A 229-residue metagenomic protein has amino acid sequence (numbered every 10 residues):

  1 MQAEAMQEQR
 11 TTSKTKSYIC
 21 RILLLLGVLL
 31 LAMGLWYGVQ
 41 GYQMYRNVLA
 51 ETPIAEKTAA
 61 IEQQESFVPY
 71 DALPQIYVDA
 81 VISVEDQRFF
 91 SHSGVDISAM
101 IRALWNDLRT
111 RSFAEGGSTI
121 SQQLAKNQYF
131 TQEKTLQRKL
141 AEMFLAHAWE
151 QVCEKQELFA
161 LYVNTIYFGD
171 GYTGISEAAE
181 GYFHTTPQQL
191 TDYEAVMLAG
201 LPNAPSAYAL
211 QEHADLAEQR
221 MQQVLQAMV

Functional and structural regions predicted by a protein language model:
Q2-V229: Juxtamembrane regions of bacterial inner-membrane/periplasmic proteins, predominantly the peptidoglycan biogenesis
